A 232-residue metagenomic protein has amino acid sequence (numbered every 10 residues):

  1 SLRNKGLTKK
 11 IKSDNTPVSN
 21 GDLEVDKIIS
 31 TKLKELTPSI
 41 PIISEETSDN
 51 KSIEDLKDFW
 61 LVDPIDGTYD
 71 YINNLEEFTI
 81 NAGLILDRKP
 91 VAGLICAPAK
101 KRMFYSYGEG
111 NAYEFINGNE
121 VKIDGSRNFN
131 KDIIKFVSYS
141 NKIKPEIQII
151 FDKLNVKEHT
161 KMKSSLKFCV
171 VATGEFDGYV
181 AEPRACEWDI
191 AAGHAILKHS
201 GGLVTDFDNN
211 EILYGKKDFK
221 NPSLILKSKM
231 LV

Functional and structural regions predicted by a protein language model:
S1-I65, I149-D152, C169: N-terminal subdomain of lithium-sensitive/metallo-dependent phosphomonoesterases centered on the IMPase/IPPase/PAP
P41, K157-E158, L203: Conserved beta-strand segments of alpha/beta enzyme cores
E45, K161-M162, F207: Conserved beta-strand termini and adjacent loop/short-helix elements that scaffold enzyme active sites in alpha/beta
E54-Y113: DPxDG-like acidic metal-binding loop motif
K57-F59, V91, I134, D177 (+1 more regions): Conserved acidic residues
G110-V121, L231-V232: Short helix-loop capping/hinge motifs at secondary-structure junctions, enriched in acidic/polar residues
S126-P145, L154-M162: Short loop->beta-strand "edge-of-pocket" segments that line small-molecule binding or catalytic clefts across diverse
Q148-K153, F168-V232: Oxyanion/phosphate-interacting regions
